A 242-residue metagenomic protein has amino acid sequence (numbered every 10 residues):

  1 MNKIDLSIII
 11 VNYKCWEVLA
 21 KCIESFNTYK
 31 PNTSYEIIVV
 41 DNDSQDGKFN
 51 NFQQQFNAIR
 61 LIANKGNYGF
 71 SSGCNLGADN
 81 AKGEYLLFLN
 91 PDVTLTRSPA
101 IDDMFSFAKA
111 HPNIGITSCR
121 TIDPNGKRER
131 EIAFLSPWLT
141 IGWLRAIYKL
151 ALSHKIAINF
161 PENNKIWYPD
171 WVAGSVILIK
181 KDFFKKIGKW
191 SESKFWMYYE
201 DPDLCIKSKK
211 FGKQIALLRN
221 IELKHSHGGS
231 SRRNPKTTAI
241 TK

Functional and structural regions predicted by a protein language model:
I9, P202-K242: Active-site-adjacent helix/loop segment of glycosyltransferases that harbors family-specific signature motifs
E24-S34: Short, acidic, metal-binding catalytic loop of nucleotide-sugar glycosyltransferases
S25, D41-F49, G66: A conserved acidic beta->alpha catalytic loop
S34-D43, I62-N64: Short beta-strand/loop segment that forms part of the nucleotide-sugar
A63-A81: Glycine-rich, basic loop-to-helix element that forms the pyrophosphate-binding segment of sugar-nucleotide handling
L86: Short aromatic/hydrophobic "clamp" motif used to bind/position activated sugar donors
T96-E131: Conserved donor NDP-sugar-binding/catalytic core segment of glycosyltransferases
R145, K149-L150, A157-D182: A recurrent flexible, glycine/aromatic-enriched loop bordering the glycosyltransferase active site that acts as
